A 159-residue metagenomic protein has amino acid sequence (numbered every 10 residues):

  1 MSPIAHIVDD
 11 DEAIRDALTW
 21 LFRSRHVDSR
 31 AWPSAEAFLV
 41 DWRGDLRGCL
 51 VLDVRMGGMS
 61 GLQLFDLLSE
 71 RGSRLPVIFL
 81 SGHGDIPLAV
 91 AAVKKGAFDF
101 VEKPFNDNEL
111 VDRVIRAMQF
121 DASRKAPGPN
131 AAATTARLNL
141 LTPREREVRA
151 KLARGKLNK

Functional and structural regions predicted by a protein language model:
P3, D11-R30: Two-component/phosphorelay signaling modules centered on CheY-like receiver
H6, D45-L52: Active-site beta3 strand of CheY-like receiver
R15, G57, S81, D85: The feature encodes the CheY-like receiver
P33-S34, G58-L64, G84: Acidic catalytic/metal-coordinating carboxylates
E36, V40, L62-R74, A91: Short amphipathic alpha-helix used as the core "switch/output" element in two-component signaling
D85-P87, V101-I115: C-terminal output helix
A132-K159: Helix-turn-helix DNA-binding segment
